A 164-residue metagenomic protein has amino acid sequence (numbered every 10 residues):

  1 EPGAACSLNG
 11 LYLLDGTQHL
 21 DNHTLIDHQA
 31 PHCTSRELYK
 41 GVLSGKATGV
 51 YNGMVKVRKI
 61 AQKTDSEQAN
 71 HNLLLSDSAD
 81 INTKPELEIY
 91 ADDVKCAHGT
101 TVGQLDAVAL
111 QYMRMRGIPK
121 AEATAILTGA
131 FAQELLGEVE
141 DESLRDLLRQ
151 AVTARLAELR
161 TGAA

Functional and structural regions predicted by a protein language model:
E1-I118, A132, L136-A164: Conserved beta-strand/loop scaffold segments within soluble protein domains that form the structured core and edges
